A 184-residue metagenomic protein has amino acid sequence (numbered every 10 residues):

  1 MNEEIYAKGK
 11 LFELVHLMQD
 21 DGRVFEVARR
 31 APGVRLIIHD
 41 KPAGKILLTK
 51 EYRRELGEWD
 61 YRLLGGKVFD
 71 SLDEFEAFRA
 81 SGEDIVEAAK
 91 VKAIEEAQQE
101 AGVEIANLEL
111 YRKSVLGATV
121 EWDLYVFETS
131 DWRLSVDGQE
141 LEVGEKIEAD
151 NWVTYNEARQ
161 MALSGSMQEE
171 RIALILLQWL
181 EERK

Functional and structural regions predicted by a protein language model:
N2-P42, E51: Acidic, metal-coordinating catalytic segment for phosphate/diphosphate chemistry, firing primarily on the Nudix
Y6-K8, R54, K113-Y125: Acidic pyrophosphate-coordinating catalytic loop
V15-D21, P32, P42, L116-V136: Active-site-adjacent beta-strand/loop module that shapes the phosphate/pyrophosphate-binding cleft
R30-A31, R35-I37, P42-E95, G144-E145: Conserved Nudix-box catalytic region and its N-terminal flanking loop in Nudix hydrolases and closely related
I38, E128-T129, W152: Conserved hydrophobic "DFG−1" position in protein kinase catalytic cores
W59, L64-G66, T119, V143-K184: Nudix hydrolase/Nudix homology domain
E96, E100-A101: Short alpha-helical functional segments enriched in proximate histidine and acidic residues
E104-Y111: A short coil-to-beta-strand element that immediately follows conserved catalytic motifs
